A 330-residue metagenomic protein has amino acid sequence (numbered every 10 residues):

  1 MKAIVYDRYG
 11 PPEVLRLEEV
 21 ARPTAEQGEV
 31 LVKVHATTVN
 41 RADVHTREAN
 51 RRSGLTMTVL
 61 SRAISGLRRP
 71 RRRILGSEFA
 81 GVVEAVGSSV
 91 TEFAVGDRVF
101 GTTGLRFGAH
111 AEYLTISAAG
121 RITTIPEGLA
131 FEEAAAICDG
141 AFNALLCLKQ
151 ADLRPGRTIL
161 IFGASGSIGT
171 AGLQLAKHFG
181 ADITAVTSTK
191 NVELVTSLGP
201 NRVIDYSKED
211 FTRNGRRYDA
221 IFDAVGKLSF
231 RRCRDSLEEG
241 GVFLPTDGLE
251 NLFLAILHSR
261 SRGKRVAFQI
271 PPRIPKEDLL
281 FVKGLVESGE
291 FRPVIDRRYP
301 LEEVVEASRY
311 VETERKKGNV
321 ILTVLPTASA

Functional and structural regions predicted by a protein language model:
A21-T38, N50-R106: Glycine-rich beta-strand-centered segment in the early N-terminal region that forms part of a ligand/cofactor-binding
E26, A94-V95, R154, E238 (+1 more regions): Residue-level recognition of short, solvent-exposed, well-ordered loop/turn junctions that link secondary-structure
S53, L105-A118: A structural motif shared across PLP-dependent enzymes of the aminotransferase-like
G87-S89, I183-L194, K227-F230, L249-N251: Short glycine/proline-centered loop/turn elements that form peptide/ligand docking sites
V95, A134-D205: Mid-domain Rossmann-like dinucleotide-binding core that forms the NAD(H)/NADP(H) cofactor-binding site
T212-A220: A short acidic, Gly/Pro-enriched loop at the edge of an enzyme's catalytic core that lines a small-molecule cofactor
A224-F291, T323-A330: Glycine-rich phosphate-binding loop and adjacent beta-alpha segment of Rossmann(oid) nucleotide-cofactor-binding
E290-V294, E306-A330: C-terminal capping/lid region of NAD(P)-dependent oxidoreductase domains
